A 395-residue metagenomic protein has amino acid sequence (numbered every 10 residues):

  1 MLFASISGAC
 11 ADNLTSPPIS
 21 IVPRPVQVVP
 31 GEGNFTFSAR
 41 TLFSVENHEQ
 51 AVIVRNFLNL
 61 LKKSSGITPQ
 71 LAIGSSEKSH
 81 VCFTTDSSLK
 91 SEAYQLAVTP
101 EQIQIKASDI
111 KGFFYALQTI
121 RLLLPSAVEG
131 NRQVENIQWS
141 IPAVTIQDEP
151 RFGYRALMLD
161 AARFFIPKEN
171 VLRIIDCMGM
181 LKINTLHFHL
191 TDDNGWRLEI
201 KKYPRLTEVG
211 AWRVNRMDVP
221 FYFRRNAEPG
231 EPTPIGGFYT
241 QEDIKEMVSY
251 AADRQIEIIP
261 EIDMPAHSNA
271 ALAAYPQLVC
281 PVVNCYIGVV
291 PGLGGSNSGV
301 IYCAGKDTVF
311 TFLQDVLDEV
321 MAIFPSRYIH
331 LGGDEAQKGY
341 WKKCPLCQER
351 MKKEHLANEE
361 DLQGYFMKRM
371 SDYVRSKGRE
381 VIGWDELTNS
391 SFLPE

Functional and structural regions predicted by a protein language model:
L2-A9: Hydrophobic h-region of N-terminal signal peptides that target proteins for export in Gram-negative bacteria
C10-F152: Contiguous, structured surface segment used for ligand recognition
E46, A107, E261-D263, G332-D334 (+1 more regions): Active-site-proximal beta-strand/loop segments in catalytic clefts of secreted hydrolases
L71-I73, P260, G383: A structural preference for short, hydrophobic beta-strand core positions in alpha/beta folds
G74-E77, T191-P204, T388-P394: Beta-rich nucleic-acid/ligand-interaction surfaces
L89-Y328: Feature activates predominantly on carbohydrate-active enzymes
A271-P281, V290-E395: Active-site neighborhood of glycoside hydrolase catalytic domains
